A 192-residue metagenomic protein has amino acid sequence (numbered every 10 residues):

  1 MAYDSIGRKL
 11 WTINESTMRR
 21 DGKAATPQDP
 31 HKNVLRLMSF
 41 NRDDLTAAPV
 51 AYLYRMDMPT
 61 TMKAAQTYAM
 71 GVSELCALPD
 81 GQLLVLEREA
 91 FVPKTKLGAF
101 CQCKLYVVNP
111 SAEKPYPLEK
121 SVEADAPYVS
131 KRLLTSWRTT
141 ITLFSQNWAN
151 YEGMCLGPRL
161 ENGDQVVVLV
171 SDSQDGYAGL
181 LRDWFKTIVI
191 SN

Functional and structural regions predicted by a protein language model:
M1-N192: Sequence/structural signature of beta-propeller domains
